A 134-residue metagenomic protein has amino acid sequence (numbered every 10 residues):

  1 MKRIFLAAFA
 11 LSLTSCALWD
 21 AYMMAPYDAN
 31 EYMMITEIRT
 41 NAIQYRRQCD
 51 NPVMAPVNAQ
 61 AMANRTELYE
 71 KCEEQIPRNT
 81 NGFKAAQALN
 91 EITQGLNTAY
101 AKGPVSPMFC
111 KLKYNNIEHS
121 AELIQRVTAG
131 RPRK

Functional and structural regions predicted by a protein language model:
K2-A7: Sec-dependent signal peptide recognition, specifically the positively charged N-region followed immediately by
A10-M33: Bacterial Sec signal peptide processing site at the extreme N-terminus
C16-Y22, T40, Q44-Y45, A101: Short, charged/polar, low-complexity loop and linker segments that flank or interrupt alpha-helical bundles
N30-M33, E37, N41-Q44, A61-L68 (+4 more regions): Charged, amphipathic alpha-helical oligomerization/scaffolding segments
A42-C49, T66, E70-E73, Y100 (+3 more regions): Sec/Tat-exported extracytoplasmic proteins
R47-G82: Alpha-helical segments in soluble extracytoplasmic regions
E73-Y100: Heptad-repeat alpha-helical coiled-coil/4-helix-bundle sensor or tether segments in soluble regions
Q94-K134: C-terminal amphipathic alpha-helix
